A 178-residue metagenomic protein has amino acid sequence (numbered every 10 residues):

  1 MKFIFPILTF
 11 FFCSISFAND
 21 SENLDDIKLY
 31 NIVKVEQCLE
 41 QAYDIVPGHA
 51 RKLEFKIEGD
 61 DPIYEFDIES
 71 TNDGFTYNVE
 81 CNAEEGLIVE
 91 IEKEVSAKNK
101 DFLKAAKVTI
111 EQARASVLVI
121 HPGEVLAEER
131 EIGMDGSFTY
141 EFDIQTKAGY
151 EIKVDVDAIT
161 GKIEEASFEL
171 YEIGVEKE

Functional and structural regions predicted by a protein language model:
F3-I7, F17-E178: Long, terminal "pre-/pro-" and other extracytoplasmic accessory regions that lie outside the mature folded/catalytic
